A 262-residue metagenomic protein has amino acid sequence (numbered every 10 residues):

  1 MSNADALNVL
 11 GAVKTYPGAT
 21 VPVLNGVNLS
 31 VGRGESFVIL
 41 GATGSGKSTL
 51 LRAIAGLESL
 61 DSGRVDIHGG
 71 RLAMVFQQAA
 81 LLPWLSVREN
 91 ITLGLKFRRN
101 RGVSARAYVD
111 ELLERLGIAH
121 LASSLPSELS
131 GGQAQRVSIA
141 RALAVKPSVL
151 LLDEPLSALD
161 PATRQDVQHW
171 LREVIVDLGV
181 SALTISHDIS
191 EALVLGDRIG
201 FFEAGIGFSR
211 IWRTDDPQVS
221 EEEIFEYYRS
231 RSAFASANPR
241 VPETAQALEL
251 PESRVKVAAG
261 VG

Functional and structural regions predicted by a protein language model:
A55: Helix-to-loop junction immediately C-terminal to a conserved catalytic motif
L125-L129, Q133: Conserved ABC ATPase signature
A144-S148: A short, proline-enriched helix->beta-strand linker immediately N-terminal to the Walker B motif in ABC-type P-loop
L150-E154: Catalytic Walker B motif of ABC-type/P-loop ATPase nucleotide-binding domains
P161-T163: Helix N-cap at the start of a conserved alpha-helix in ABC-type nucleotide-binding domains
G179-I185: Conserved H-loop
F202-A233: Conserved beta-strand-loop-alpha-helix hinge in the C-terminal portion of ABC ATPase nucleotide-binding domains
